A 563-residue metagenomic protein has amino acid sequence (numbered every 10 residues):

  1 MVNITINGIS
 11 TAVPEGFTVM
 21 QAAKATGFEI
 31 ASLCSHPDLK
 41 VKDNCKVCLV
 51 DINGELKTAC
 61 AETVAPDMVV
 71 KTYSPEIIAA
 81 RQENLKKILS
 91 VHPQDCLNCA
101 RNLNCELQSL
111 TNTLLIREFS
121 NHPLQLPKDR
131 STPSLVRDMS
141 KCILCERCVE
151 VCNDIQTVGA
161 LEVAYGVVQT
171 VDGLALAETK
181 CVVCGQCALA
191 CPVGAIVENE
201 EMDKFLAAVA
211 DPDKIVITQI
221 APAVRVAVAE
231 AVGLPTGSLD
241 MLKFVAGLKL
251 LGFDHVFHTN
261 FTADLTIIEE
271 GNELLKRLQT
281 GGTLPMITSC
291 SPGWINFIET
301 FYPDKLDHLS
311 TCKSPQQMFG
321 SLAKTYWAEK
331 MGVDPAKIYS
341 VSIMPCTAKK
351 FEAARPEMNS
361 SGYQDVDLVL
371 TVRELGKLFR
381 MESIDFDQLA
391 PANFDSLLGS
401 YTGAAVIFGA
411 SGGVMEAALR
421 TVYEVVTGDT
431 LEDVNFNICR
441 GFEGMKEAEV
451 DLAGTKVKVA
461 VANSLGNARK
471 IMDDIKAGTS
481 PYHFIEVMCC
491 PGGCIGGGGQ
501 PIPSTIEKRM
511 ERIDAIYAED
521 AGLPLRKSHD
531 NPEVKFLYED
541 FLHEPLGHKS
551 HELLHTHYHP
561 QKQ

Functional and structural regions predicted by a protein language model:
M1-N3: Extreme N-terminal starter segment of soluble prokaryotic enzymes
I6-I9, I52-G54: Short strand-turn-strand beta-turns centered on an Asx-Gly dipeptide
I9-F17: Short, contiguous acidic and Ser/Thr-rich linear segments
E15, S134, L144, V183 (+2 more regions): Residue-level preference for nonpolar/small residues embedded in alpha-helices
F17-T63, D67, N199-Q563: Iron-sulfur-associated redox domains of electron-transfer enzymes in respiratory and anaerobic energy metabolism
K46-V183, V193-D211, I215: Fe-S ferredoxin-like electron-transfer domains and their immediately adjacent linker/connector regions across
